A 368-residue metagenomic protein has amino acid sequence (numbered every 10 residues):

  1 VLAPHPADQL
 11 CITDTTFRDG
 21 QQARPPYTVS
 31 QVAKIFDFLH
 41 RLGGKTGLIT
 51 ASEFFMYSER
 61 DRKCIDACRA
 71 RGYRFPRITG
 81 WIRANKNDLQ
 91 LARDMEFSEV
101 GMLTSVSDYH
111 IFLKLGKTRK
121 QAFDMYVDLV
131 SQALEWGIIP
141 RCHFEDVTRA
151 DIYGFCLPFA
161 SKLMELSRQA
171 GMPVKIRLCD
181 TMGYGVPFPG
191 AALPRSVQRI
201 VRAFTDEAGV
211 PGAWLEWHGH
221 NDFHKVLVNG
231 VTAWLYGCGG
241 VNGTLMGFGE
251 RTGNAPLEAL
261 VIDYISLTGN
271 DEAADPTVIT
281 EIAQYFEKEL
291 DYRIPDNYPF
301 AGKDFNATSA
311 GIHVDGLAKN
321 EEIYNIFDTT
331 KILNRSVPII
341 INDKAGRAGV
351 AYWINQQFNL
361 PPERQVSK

Functional and structural regions predicted by a protein language model:
V1-C11, T16-R18, H40, N270-K368: A mid-to-C-terminal "edge-of-domain" accessory segment
L2-I12, Q22-G47, A67, R71 (+2 more regions): Alpha/beta enzyme core
R18, Q22, F55-E59, W81-N85 (+5 more regions): Active-site beta-loop-alpha junctions enriched in small/polar residues
F38, L42, R71, L129-Q132 (+7 more regions): Change "in soluble alpha/beta enzymes" to "in soluble alpha/beta proteins
L48-F55, S105, G240: Divalent metal-dependent hydrolysis catalytic cores, especially in the metallo-beta-lactamase
M56-G80, N85-L91: N-terminal active-site wall of soluble small-molecule enzyme domains
R77-T79, G101, G240-G243: Short hydrophobic alpha-helical runs that function as membrane-insertion/retention elements
T181-N320, Y324-N325: Catalytic alpha/beta core domains of metabolic enzymes, predominantly
